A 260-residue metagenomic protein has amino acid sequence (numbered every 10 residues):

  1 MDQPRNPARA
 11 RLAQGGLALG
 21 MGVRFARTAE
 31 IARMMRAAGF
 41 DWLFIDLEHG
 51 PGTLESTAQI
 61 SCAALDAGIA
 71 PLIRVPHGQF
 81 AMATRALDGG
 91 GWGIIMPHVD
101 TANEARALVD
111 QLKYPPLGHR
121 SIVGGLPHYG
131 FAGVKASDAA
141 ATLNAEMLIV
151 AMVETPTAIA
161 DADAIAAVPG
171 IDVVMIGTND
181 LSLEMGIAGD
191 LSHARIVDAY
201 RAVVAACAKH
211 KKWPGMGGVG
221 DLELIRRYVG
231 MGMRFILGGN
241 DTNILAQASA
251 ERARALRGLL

Functional and structural regions predicted by a protein language model:
M1-G22, G133-A145, R201-V204, A208-K209 (+1 more regions): N-terminal amphipathic alpha-helix/helix-capping segment at the start of soluble metabolic enzymes
M1-G78, D110, I149, V168-I171: Conserved N-terminal beta1-alpha1 strand-loop-helix module at the mouth
G20, L43-F44, I95-M96, M175 (+2 more regions): Conserved beta-strand positions in the central sheet of alpha/beta enzyme cores
V23-R27, R74-F80, H98-D100, M152-T157 (+1 more regions): Glycine-rich beta-to-alpha transition loops that act as phosphate-gripper elements at the mouths of alpha/beta enzyme
A38-W42, D88-G93, K113-Y114, A167-V173 (+1 more regions): Glycine-enriched alpha-helix->loop->beta-strand junction motifs that scaffold or abut catalytic
L54-D88, L112-G118, A141-N144, S192-G215 (+1 more regions): Alpha-helix-loop-beta-strand connector modules within alpha/beta enzyme cores
I60, A102-G118, N243-L260: C-terminal helical cap(s) of enzyme catalytic domains, especially alpha/beta-barrels
A81, G93-P169, T178-L183: Conserved anion-binding
